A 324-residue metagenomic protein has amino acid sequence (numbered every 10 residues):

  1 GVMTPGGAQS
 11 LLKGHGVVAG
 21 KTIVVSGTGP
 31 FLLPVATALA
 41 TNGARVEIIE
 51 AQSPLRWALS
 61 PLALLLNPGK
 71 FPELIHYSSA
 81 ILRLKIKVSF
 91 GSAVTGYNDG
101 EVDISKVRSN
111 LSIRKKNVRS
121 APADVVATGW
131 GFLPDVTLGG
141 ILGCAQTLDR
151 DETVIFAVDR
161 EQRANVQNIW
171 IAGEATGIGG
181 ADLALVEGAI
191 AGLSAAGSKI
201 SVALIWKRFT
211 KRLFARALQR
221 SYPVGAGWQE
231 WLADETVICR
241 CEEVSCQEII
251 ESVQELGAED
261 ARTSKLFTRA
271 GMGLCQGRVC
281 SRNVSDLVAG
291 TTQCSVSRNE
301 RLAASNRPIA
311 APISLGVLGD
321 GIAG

Functional and structural regions predicted by a protein language model:
G1-T268, M272-L274, R278-G324: Residues forming the flavin
